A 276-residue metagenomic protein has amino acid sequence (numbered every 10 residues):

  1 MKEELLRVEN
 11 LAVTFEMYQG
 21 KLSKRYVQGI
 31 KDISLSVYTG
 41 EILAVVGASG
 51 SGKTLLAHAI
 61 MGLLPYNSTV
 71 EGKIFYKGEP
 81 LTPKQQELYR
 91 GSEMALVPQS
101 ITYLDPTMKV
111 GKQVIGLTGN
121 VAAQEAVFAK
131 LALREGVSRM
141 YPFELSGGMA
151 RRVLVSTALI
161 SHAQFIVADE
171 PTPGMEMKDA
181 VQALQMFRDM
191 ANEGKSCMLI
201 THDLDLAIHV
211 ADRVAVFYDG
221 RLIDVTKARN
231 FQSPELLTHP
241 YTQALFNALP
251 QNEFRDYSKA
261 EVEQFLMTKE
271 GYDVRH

Functional and structural regions predicted by a protein language model:
L22, P80-A95, K112, F231-L237: ABC ATPase NBD coupling module
T69-P80, K227: Conserved ABC transporter NBD signature motif
S100, P106-N120: Q-loop/switch helix immediately C-terminal to the Walker
L133, S233-H276: C-terminal boundary and immediately downstream tail of ABC-type ATPase nucleotide-binding domains
Y141-L145, M149: Conserved ABC ATPase signature
T201-H202: H-loop/switch region of ABC-family ATPase nucleotide-binding domains
A207-H209: A short, surface-exposed alpha-helical micro-motif characterized by mixed small hydrophobic and charged/polar residues
